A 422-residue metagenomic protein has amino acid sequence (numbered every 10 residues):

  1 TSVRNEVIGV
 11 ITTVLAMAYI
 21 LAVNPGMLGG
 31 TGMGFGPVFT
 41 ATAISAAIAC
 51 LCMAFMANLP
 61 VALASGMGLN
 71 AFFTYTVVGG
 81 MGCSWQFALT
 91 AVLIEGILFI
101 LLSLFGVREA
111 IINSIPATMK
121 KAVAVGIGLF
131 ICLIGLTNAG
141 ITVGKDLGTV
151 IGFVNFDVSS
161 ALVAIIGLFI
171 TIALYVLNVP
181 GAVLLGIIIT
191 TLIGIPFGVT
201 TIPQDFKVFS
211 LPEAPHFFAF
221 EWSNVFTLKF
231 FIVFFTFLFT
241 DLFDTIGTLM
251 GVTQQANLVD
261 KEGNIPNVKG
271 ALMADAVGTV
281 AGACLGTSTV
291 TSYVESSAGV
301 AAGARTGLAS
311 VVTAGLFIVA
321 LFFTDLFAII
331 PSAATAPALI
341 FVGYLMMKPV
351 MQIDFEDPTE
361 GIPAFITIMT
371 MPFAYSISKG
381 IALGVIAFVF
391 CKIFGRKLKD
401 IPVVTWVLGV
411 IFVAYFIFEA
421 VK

Functional and structural regions predicted by a protein language model:
T1-N24, S45, G66-Y75, G79-I127 (+1 more regions): Helix-loop-helix junctions within the multi-pass membrane cores of secondary transporters/permeases
T1-P37, G152-V154, L184-K269, F412-A414: Helix-loop-helix hairpins and the membrane-proximal interhelical loops of multi-pass alpha-helical transport proteins
R4, I166, F231-F235, G270-V277 (+2 more regions): Alpha-helical membrane-protein architecture signal
I11-A18, I48-L51, L136, L242 (+2 more regions): Hydrophobic/aromatic residues within the transmembrane alpha-helices of Major Facilitator Superfamily
G32-L51: Loop-to-helix transition at the N-terminal end of transmembrane alpha-helices
A47-M67, I97-L98: Juxtamembrane transmembrane-helix boundary signature
M81-P196, T200, V311-K422: Membrane-embedded alpha-helical modules
